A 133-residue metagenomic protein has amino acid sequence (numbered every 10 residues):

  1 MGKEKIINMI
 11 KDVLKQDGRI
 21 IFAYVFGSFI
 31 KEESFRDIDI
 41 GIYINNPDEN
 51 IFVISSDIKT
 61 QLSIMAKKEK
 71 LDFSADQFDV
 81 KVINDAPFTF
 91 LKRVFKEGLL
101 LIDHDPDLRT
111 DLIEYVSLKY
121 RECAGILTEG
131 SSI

Functional and structural regions predicted by a protein language model:
M1-F22, I30-E33, E49-I133: Catalytic core of pol beta-like nucleotidyltransferases
S34-I38: A short, glycine/Asx- and small/polar-enriched loop/turn that sits immediately N-terminal to a beta-strand
G41-N45: Short hydrophobic/aromatic beta-strand micro-patches that form the beta-sheet surface supporting nucleotide- or nucleic
